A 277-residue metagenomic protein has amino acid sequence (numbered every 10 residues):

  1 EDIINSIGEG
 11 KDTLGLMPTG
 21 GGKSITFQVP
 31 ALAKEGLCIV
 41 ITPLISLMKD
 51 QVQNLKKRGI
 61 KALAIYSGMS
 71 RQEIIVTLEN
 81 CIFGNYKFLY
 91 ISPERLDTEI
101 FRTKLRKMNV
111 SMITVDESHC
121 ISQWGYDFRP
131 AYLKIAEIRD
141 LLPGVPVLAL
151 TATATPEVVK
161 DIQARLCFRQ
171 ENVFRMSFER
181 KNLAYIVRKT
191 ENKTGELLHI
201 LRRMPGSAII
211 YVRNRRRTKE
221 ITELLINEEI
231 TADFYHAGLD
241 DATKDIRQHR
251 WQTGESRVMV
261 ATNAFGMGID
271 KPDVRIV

Functional and structural regions predicted by a protein language model:
N5-S24, P30-K34, K49-V277: Helicase motor core with emphasis on the C-terminal RecA-like subdomain
S46: Conserved catalytic helix of short-chain dehydrogenase/reductases
